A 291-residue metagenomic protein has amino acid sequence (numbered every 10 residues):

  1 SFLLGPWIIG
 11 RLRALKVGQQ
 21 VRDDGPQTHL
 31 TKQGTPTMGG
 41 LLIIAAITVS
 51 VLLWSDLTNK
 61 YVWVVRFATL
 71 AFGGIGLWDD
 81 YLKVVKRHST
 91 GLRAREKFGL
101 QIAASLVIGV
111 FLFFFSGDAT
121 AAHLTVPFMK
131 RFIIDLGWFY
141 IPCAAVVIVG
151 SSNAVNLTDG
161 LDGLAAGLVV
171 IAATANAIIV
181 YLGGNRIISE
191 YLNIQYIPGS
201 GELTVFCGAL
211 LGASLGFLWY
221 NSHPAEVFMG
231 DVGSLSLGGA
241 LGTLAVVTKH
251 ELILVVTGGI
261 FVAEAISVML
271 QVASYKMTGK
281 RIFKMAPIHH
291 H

Functional and structural regions predicted by a protein language model:
S1-R13, I43-G74, I108-F115, T120-L124 (+1 more regions): Alpha-helical transmembrane segments
I8-L30: Juxtamembrane linker/hinge segments adjacent to transmembrane helices in membrane proteins
L12, Y81-T90, A225-E226: Membrane-interfacial helix termini and the short, flexible loops that connect transmembrane helices in multi-pass
R22-T35, R87-L100: Juxtamembrane helix-capping/reentrant segments at transmembrane boundaries
K32-I44, E96-A104, L203: Select subsegments of transmembrane alpha-helices in polytopic membrane proteins, especially boundary-proximal
G39, D80, D231: Divalent metal-coordination and catalytic microenvironments
K83-R93, V126-I134: Membrane interface segments of multi-pass transport proteins and intramembrane proteases
L92-A103, D162-L168: Alpha-helical transmembrane segments and their helix-start/interface "positive-inside/aromatic belt" motifs in integral
